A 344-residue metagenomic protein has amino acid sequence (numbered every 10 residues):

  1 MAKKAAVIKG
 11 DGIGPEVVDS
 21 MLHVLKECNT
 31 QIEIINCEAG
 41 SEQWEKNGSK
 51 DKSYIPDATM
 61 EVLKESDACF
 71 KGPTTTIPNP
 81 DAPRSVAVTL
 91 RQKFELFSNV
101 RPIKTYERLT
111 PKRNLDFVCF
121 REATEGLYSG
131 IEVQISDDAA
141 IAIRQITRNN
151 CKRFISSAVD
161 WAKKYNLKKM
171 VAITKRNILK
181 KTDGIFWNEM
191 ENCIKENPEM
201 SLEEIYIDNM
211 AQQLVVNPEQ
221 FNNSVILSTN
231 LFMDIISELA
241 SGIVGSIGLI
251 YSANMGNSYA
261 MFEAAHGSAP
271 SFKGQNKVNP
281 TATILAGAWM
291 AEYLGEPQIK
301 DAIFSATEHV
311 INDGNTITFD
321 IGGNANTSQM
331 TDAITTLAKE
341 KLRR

Functional and structural regions predicted by a protein language model:
K4-G10, C69-P73, M170-R176, L285-M290: Short glycine-rich or small-residue beta-strand-to-loop segments that form or flank ligand, phosphate, metal/Fe-S
A6-E27, S136-N209: Glycine-rich phosphate/diphosphate-binding loop of Rossmann-like nucleotide-binding domains
D11-G14, D67, F120, A158 (+5 more regions): Buried hydrophobic positions in well-ordered alpha/beta secondary-structure cores of metabolic enzymes
M21, M190, T283-A291, I334: Buried hydrophobic packing segments
E33-C37, Y165-T174, N197-I205, E296-F304 (+2 more regions): Flexible, glycine/charged-enriched surface loops at secondary-structure junctions
C37-M60, K64-E65, W187-N223: N-terminal small/polar loop signature for handling phosphorylated ligands or for N-terminal nucleophile
Q43-G48, D57, Q213-N315: Glycine-rich phosphate/nucleotide-binding loop
E45-I141, L231-M233: N-terminal glycine-rich phosphate/adenylate-binding segment common to multiple enzyme folds
